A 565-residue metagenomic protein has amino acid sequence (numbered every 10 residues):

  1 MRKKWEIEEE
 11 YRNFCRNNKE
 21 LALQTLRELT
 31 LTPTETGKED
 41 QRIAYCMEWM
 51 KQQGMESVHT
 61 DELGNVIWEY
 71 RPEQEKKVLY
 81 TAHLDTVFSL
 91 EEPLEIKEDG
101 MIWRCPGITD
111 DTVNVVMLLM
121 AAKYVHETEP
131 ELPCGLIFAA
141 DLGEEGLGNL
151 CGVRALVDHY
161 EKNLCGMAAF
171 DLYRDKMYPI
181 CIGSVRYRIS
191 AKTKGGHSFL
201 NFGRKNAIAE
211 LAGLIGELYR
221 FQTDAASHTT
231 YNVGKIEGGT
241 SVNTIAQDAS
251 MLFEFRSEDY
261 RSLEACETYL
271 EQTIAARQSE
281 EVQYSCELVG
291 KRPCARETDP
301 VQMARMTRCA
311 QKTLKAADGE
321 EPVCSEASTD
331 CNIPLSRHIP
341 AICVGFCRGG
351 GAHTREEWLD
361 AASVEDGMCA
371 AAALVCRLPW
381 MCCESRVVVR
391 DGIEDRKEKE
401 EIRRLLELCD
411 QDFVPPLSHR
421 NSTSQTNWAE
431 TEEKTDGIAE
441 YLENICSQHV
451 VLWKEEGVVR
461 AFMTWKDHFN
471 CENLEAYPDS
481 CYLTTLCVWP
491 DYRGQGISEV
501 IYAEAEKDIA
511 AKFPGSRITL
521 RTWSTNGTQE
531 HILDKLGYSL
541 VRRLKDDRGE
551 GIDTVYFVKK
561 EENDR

Functional and structural regions predicted by a protein language model:
M1-E10, P179, L200-E384: Metal-dependent amide/peptide-bond hydrolase catalytic core, centered on the "pita-bread" metallohydrolase fold
T25-E28, T34-K76, K97: A non-catalytic alpha/beta surface segment that caps or lines the substrate-entry region of metallo-dependent hydrolase
E75-I137: Active-site metal-coordination/substrate-binding segment of hydrolases, especially metallo-dependent peptidases
D111-I182, E254: Acidic/histidine-rich catalytic neighborhood of metal-dependent amide-processing enzymes
D391-R396, E400, R404-D491, D508: Acetyl-CoA-dependent GNAT
R493, T519-E530, D547-G549: Conserved beta-strand-loop-alpha-helix junction that forms the acyl-donor binding cleft
E499, S524-R543: Conserved active-site alpha-helix within GNAT-family acetyltransferase domains
I509-T522: Conserved GNAT acetyl-CoA-binding A-motif
